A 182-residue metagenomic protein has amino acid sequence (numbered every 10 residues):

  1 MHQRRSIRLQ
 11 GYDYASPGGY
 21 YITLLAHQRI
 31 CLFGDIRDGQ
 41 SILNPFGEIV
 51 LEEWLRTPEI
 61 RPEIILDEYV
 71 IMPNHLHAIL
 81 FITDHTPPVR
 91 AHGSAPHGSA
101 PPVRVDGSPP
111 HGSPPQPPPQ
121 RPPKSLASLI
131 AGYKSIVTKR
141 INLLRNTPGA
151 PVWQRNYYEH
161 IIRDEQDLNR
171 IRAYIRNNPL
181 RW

Functional and structural regions predicted by a protein language model:
M1-W182: Short catalytic/metal-binding and nucleic-acid-binding patches
